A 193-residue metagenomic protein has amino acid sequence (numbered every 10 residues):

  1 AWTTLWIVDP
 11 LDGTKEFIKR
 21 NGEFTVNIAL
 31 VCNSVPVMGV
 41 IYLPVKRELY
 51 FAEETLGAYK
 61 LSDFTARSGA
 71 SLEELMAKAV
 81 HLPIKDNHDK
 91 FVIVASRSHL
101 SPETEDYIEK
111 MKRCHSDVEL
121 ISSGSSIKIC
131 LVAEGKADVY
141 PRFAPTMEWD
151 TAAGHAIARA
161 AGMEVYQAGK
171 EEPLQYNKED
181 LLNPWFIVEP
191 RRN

Functional and structural regions predicted by a protein language model:
A1-N33: Flexible, acidic active-site loops/lids enriched in D/E/S/T/G that coordinate Mg2+ and/or position polar
T3-L5, V37, F91, D138: Conserved acidic residues
I28-I129, K178-N193: Acidic beta-strand-loop-alpha-helix segment within the catalytic core of divalent metal-dependent phosphate-processing
I93, L131-A133, A152-R159: Hydrophobic residues within well-ordered alpha-helices
R97, A144-T146, A168-E171: Short secondary-structure boundary segments
E134-V139, G162-E164: Alpha-to-beta junction loops
W149: Acidic donor-binding loop at a coil-to-helix junction in glycosyltransferase catalytic cores that engages
M163-E179: Acidic, metal-binding active-site segment of PIN/NYN-like and related structure-specific nucleases
